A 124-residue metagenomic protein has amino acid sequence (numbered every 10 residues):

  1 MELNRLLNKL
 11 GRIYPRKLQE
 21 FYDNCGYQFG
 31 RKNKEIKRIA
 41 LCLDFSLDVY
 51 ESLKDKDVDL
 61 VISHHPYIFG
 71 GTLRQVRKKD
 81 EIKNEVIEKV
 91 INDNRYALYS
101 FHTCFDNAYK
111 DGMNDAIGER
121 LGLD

Functional and structural regions predicted by a protein language model:
M1-D124: Active-site catalytic microenvironments in core metabolic enzymes, especially phosphate/sugar-handling
